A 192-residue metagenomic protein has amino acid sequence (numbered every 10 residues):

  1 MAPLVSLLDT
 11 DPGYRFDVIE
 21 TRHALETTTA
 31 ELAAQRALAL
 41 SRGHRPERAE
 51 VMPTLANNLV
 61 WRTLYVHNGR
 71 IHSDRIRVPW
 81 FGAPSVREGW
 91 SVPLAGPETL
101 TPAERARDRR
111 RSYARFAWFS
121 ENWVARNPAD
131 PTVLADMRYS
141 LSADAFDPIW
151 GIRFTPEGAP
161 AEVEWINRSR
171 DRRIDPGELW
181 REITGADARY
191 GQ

Functional and structural regions predicted by a protein language model:
M1-A33: Functional cores that coordinate and move charged inorganic groups
F16-V18, Q35-R48, L59, G69-G82: Polar-ligand-bearing catalytic/cofactor-coordination segments of membrane-embedded or membrane-tethered inner-membrane
D17-T21, L25, R48, P84-E88 (+1 more regions): Mature, folded catalytic cores of secreted/periplasmic enzymes
L25-S41, G96, D108, S112: Charged, low-complexity, helix-prone segments enriched in Lys/Glu/Asp/Gln
L55-A56: N-terminal nucleophile
V60-Q192: Extracytosolic and intramembrane catalytic regions of membrane-associated proteins in envelope/secretory systems
